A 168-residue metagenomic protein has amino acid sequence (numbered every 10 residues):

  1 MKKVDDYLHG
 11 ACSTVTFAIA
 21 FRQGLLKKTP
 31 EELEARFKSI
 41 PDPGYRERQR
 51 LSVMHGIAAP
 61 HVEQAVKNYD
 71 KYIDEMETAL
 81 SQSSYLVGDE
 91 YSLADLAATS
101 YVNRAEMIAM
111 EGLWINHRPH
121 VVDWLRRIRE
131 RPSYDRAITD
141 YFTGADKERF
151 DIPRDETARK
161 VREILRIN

Functional and structural regions predicted by a protein language model:
M1: Conserved catalytic core of two-metal-ion nucleotidyltransferases
D6-R126, E130: GST-like fold's C-terminal all-alpha helical module
I115-N168: Long, positively charged, glycine-interspersed low-complexity recognition regions
